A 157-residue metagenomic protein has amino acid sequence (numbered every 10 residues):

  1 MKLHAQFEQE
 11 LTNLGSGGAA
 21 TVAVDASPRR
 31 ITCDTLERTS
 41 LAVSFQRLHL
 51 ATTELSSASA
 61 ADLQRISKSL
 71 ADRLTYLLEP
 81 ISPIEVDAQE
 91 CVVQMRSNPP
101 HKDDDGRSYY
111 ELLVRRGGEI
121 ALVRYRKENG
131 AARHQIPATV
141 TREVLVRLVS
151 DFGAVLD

Functional and structural regions predicted by a protein language model:
M1-L74: Charge-rich, low-complexity N-terminal segments
L3-T12, A71, T75-L78, T141-D157: DNA replication sliding-clamp ring fold and its partner-interaction surfaces
Q9, R47, E111-L112, K127: Intrinsically disordered, low-complexity regions enriched in small/polar residues
A23-S27, L36-E37, S82-C91, R115-R116: Short, ordered beta-strand-loop transition motifs
P28-T35, R107-R116, I120-L122, L148: Short, structured motif recognition centered on aromatic/hydrophobic residues
L36, L48, T53, N98-P100 (+4 more regions): Generic structural motif
S44-E111: The feature represents the first ordered module of a protein
G118-D157: Mixed-charge, glycine-accented linear interaction segment located at domain edges/termini
